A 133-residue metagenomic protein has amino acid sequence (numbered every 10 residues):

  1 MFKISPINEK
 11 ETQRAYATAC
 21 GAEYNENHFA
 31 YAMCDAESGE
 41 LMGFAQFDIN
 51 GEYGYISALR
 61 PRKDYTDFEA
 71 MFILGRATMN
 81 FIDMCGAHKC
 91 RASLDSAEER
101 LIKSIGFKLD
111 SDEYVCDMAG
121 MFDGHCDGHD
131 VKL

Functional and structural regions predicted by a protein language model:
M1-E26, C126-L133: Short amphipathic alpha-helix that is part of the acyltransferase structural core
T18-G21, F44, A77-T78: Short secondary-structure capping micro-motifs at structural edges
Y31-E69: Conserved donor-binding loop and adjoining core beta-sheet/short helix segment in diverse acyl/aminoacyl transferases
E37, L41, D48, R91-L133: Terminal substrate-recognition subdomain of acyl/acetyltransferases
R62-Y65, D83-M84, D127: A short, structure-level motif marking secondary-structure boundaries and short turns
T66-N80: Conserved acetyl-CoA-binding loop-helix of GNAT-fold acetyltransferases
N80-D83, K103: Non-catalytic positions within long, well-ordered alpha-helices that form the structural scaffold/packing of enzyme
I82-L94: Conserved GNAT acetyl-CoA-binding A-motif
